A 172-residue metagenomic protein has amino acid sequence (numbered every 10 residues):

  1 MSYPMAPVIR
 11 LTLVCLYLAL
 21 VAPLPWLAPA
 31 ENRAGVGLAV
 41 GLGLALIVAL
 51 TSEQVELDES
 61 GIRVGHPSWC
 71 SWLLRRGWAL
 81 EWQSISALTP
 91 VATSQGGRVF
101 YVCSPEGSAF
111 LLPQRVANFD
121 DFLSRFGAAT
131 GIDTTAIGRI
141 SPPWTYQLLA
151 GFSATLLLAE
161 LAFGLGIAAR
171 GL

Functional and structural regions predicted by a protein language model:
M1-E59, G164: Anionic N-terminal interaction surfaces
M1-P29, G107-S108, R115, D121-A128 (+1 more regions): N-terminal membrane-targeting/pre-transmembrane regions
L42-W82, S86: Conserved beta-hairpin
S60, P67-S68, P90-T93, Q114-R115: Surface loops and adjacent helix of pleckstrin homology
S71-L74, G96-R98, N118-D121: A short local loop/turn or secondary-structure capping micro-motif enriched for an aromatic residue
A79, V116-A117: Short, conserved loop/turn and helix-capping segments at secondary-structure boundaries that abut family-defining
G96-Q114: Short, surface-exposed polybasic-and-hydrophobic patches located at secondary-structure transitions
L158-L172: Juxtamembrane boundary at the C-terminal end of a transmembrane helix
